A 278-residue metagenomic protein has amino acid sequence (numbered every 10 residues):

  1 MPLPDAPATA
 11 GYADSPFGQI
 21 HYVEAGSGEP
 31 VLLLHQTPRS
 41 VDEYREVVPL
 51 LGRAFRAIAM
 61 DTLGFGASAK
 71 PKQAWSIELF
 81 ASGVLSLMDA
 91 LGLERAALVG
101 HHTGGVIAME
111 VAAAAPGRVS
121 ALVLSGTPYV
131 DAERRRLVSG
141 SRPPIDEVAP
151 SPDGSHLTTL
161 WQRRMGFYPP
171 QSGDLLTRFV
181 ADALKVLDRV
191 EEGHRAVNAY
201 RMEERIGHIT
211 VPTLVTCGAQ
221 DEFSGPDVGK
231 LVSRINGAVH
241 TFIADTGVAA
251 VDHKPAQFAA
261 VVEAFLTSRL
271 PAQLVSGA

Functional and structural regions predicted by a protein language model:
M1-V31, R53-F55, L93-E94, E263-A278: Alpha/beta-hydrolase fold catalytic core
P16-A69: Conserved HGGG/HGGXW glycine-rich cap/lid loop of the alpha/beta-hydrolase fold
E78-A96: Conserved acidic catalytic loop of the alpha/beta-hydrolase fold
M109-A114, S120-P152: Flexible "cap/lid" loop of the alpha/beta hydrolase fold
R134, A149-H208: Conserved alpha/beta-hydrolase catalytic His-Asp/Glu region
I209, V215-C217: Short beta-strand/loop motif that positions the catalytic acidic residue of the alpha/beta-hydrolase fold
E222-D227: Conserved alpha/beta-hydrolase "acid-adjacent" motif
A238-A278: Catalytic active-site module of serine/aspartate enzymes centered on a nucleophile-bearing elbow/loop
